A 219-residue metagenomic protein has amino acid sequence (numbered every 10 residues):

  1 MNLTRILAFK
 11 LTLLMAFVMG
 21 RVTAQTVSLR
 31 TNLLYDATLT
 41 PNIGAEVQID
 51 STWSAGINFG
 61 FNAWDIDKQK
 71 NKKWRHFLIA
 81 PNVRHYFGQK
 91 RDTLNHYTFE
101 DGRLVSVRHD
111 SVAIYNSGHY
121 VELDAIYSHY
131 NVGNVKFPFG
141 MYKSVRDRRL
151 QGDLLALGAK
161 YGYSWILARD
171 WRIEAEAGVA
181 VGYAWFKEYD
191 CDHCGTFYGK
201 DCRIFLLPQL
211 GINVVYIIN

Functional and structural regions predicted by a protein language model:
Q25-V27, A37-L39, K73-I79, S117 (+2 more regions): Residues that define the transmembrane beta-barrel architecture of outer-membrane proteins
V27, W53-A55, Q89-T93, R169-I173: Repeated loop/turn-to-beta-strand initiation elements of outer-membrane beta-barrel proteins
L33-A37, F59-D65, H85-F87, A125-N131 (+3 more regions): Transmembrane beta-strands of outer-membrane beta-barrel pores
I43-V47, P81-H85, A125-Y127, L157-Y163 (+2 more regions): Residues on the lipid-exposed face of transmembrane beta-strands in outer-membrane beta-barrel proteins
I49-S51, F87-Q89, Y115, W165-R169 (+1 more regions): Outer-membrane beta-barrel strand-turn architecture
A63-H76, N95-H109, Y127-D153, W185-R203: Flexible, solvent-exposed loop segments that connect beta-strands
L78-L94, I204-N219: Outer-membrane beta-barrel "beta-signal"
A168-N219: Predominantly the C-terminal beta-signal and adjacent terminal strand-loop region of outer-membrane beta-barrel
